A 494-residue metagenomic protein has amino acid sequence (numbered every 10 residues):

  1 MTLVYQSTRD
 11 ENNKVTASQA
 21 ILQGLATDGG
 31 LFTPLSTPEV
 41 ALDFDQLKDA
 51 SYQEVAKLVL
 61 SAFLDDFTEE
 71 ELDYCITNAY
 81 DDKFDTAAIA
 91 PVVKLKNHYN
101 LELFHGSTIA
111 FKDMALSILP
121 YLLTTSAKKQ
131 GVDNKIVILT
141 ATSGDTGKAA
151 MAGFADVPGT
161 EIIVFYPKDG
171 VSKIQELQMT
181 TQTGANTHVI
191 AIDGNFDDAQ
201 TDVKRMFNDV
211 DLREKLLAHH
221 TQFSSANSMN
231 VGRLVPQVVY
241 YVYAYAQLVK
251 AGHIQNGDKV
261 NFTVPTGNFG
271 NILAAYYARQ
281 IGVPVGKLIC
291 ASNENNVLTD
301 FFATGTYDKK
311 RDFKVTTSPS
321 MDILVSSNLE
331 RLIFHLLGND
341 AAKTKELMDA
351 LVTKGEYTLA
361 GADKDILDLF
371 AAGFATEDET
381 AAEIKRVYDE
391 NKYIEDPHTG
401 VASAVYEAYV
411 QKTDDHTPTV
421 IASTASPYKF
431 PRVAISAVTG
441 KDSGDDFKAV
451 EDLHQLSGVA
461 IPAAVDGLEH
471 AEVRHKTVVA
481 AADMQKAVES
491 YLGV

Functional and structural regions predicted by a protein language model:
M1-V494: PLP-dependent amino-acid enzyme catalytic core
